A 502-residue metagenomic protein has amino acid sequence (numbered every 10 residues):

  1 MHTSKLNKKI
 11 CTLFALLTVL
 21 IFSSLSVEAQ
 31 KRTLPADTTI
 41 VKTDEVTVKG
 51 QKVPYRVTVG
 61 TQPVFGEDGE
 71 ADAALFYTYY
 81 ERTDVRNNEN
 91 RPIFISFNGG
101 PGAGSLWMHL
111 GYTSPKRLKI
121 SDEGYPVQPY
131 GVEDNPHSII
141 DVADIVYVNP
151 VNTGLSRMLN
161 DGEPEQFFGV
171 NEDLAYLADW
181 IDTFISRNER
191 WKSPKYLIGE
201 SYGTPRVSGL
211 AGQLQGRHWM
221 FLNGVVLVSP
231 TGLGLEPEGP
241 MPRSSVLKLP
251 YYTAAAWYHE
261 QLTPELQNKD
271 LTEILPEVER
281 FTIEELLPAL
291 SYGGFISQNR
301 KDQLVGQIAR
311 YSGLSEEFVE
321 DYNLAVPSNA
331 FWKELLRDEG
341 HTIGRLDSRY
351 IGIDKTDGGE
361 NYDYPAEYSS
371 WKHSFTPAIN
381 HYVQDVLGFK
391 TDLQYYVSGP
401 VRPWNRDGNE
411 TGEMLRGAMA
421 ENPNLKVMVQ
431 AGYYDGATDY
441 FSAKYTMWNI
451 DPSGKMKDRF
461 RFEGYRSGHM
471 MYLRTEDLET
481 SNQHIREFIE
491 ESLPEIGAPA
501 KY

Functional and structural regions predicted by a protein language model:
K31, G69-Q166, W448: N-terminal cap/lid subdomain of alpha/beta-hydrolase-fold enzymes
P115-K119, Q215-R310: A catalytic-pocket lid/entrance helix-loop region that shapes and gates access to the active site across common
I140-D141, P150, F167-I185: Alpha/beta-hydrolase active-site loop
R190-Y202: Alpha/beta-hydrolase fold nucleophile elbow
G199-G212: Glycine-rich nucleophile elbow surrounding the catalytic serine of serine-hydrolase chemistry
G293-A437: Alpha/beta-hydrolase fold catalytic core
L425, D439-N449: Short alpha-helix in the alpha/beta-hydrolase fold that links the catalytic acid
R466-D477: Catalytic histidine-centered segment of alpha/beta-hydrolase-like enzymes
